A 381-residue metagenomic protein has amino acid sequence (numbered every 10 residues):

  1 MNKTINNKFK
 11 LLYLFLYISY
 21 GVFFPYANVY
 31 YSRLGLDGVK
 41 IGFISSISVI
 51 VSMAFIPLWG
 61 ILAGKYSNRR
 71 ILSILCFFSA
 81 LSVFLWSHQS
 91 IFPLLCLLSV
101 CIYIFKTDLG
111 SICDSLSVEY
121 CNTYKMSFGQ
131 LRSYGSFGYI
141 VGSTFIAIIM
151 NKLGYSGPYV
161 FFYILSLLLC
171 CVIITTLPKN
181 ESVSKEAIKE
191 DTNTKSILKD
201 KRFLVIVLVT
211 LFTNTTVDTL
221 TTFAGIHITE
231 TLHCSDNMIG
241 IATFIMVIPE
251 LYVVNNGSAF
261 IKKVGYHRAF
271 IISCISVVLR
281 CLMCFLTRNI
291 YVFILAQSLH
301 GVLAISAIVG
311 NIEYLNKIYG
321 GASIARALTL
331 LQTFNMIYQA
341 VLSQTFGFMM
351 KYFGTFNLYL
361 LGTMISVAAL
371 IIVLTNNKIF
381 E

Functional and structural regions predicted by a protein language model:
M1-K3, L177-L208: Juxtamembrane intracellular "pre-TM" segments in multi-pass secondary transporters
N2-V49, F203-I239, I308: Helix-loop boundary and gating motifs at the non-cytosolic
L14, F92-G110, L211, V292-S306: Hydrophobic core of transmembrane alpha-helices in multi-pass small-molecule transporters, especially MFS/SLC-type
A54-S67, M150-N151, Y252-G265, M350-K351: Helix-to-loop junctions at the C-terminal end of transmembrane segments in multipass secondary transporters
G64-C76, K262-C274: Cytoplasmic membrane-interface "Motif A"-like loop-to-helix N-cap segments of 12-TM Major Facilitator Superfamily
F77-S90, S276-R288: C-terminal ends and interior cores of transmembrane alpha-helices in multi-pass membrane transporters/permeases
V100-Y134: Cytoplasmic helix-loop-helix junction between adjacent transmembrane helices in 12-TM secondary transporters
A325-Y352: A late C-terminal transmembrane helix in Major Facilitator Superfamily
